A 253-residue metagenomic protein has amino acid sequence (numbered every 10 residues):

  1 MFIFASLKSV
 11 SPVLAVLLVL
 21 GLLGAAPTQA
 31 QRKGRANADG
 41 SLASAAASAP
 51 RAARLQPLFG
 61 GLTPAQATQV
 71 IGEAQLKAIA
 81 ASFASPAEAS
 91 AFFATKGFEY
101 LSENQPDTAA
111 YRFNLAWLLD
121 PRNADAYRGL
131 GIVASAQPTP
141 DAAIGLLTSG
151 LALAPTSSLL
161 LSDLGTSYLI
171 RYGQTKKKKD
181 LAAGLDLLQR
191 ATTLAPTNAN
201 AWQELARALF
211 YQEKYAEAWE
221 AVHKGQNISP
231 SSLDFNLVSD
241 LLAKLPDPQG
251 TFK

Functional and structural regions predicted by a protein language model:
F2-A15: Bacterial N-terminal signal peptides that target proteins for export
P12-G24: Bacterial N-terminal signal peptides
T28-E103: N-terminal leader/linker segments that initiate helical-solenoid repeat arrays
S82, L115-A116, S149-G150, R190-A191 (+1 more regions): Canonical positions in the second alpha-helix
A91-S102, Y111-L115, A124-A136: Non-membrane alpha-helical segments in proteins
T95, G129-L130, D163-L164, E204 (+1 more regions): Canonical tetratricopeptide repeat
F98, N104, A136-T139, G165 (+4 more regions): Short coil/turn linking the two alpha-helices of tandem helical-hairpin repeats
A124-W202: Alpha-helical adaptor scaffolds
